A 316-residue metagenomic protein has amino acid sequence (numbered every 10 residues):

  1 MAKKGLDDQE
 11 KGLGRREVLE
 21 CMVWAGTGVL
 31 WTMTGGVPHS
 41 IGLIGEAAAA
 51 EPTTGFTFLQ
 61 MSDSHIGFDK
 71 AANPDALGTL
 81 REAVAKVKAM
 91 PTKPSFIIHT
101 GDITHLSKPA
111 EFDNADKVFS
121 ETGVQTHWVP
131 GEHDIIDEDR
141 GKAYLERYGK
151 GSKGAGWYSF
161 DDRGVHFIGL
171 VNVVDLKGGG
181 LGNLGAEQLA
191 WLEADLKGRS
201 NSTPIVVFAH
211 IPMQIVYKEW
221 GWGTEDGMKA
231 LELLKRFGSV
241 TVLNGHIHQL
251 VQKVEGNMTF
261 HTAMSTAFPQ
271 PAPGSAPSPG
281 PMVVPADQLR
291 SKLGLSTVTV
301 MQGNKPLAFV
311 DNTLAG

Functional and structural regions predicted by a protein language model:
M1-G14, I41: N-terminal secretory signal peptides
L13-S40: N-terminal export leaders
W31, S40-D113: N-terminal active-site segment of His-dependent metallophosphoesterases
A50, K108-P204, D226-T241, K253-F268 (+2 more regions): Extended active-site neighborhood of metal-dependent phosphoesterases/phosphodiesterases
M61-S62, I97-G101, H127-E132, F208-A209 (+2 more regions): Active-site neighborhood of phospho(di)ester-bond hydrolases with catalytic His/Asp-centered motifs
I66, T104-H105, D134, M213 (+1 more regions): Short active-site segment of divalent metal-dependent hydrolases/proteases that encodes the spacing between
D69-K70, I103, V173-L184, Q214-E219: Surface-exposed cleft-lining segments at the edges of enzyme active sites
N201-V216: Short acidic, glycine-rich surface-loop motifs adjacent to enzyme active sites
